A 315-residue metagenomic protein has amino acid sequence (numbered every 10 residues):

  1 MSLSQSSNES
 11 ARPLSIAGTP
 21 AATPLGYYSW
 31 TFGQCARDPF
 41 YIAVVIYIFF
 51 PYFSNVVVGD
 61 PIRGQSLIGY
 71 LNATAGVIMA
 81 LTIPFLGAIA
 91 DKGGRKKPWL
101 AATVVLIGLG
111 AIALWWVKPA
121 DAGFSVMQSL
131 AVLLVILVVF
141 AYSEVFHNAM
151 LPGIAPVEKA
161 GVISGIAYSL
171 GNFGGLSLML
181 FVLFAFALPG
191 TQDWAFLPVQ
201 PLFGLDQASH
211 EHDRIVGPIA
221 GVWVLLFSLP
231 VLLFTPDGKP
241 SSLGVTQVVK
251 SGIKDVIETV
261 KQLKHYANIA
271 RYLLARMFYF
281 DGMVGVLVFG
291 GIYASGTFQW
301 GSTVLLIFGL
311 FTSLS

Functional and structural regions predicted by a protein language model:
E9-Y28, P236-L274, T297: Juxtamembrane intracellular "pre-TM" segments in multi-pass secondary transporters
A21-V56, H265-V286: Pair of pore-lining "gating" transmembrane helices in MFS-fold secondary transporters
A43-Q65, G285-L305: Short amphipathic helix-loop junctions that connect adjacent transmembrane helices in Major Facilitator Superfamily/SLC
I68-A88, L310-S315: Central cavity-lining transmembrane alpha-helices of secondary-active solute carriers, predominantly the Major
A90-L106: Cytoplasmic membrane-interface "Motif A"-like loop-to-helix N-cap segments of 12-TM Major Facilitator Superfamily
A102-G123: C-terminal ends and interior cores of transmembrane alpha-helices in multi-pass membrane transporters/permeases
S164-F186: Glycine-rich segments within core transmembrane alpha-helices of 12-TM secondary carriers
F181-T191, V222-S241: C-terminal membrane-cytosol helix-exit motif in multi-pass small-molecule transporters
